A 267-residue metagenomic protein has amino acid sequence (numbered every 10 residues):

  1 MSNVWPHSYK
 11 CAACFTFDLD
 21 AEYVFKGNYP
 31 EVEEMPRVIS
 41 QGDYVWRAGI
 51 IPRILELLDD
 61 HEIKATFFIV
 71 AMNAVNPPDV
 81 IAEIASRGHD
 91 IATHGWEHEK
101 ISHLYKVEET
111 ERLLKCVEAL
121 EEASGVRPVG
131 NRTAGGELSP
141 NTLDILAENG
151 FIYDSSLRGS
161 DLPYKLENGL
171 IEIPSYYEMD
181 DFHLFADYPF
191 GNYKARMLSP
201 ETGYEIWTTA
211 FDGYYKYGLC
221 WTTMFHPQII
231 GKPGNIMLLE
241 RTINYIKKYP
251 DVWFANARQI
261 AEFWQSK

Functional and structural regions predicted by a protein language model:
M1-G130, G135-H183, T202-T223, G231-K267: Catalytic alpha-helical scaffold of carbohydrate-active enzymes acting on polysaccharides/glycoconjugates
P128, P189-S199, H226-Q228: Surface-exposed cleft-lining segments at the edges of enzyme active sites
